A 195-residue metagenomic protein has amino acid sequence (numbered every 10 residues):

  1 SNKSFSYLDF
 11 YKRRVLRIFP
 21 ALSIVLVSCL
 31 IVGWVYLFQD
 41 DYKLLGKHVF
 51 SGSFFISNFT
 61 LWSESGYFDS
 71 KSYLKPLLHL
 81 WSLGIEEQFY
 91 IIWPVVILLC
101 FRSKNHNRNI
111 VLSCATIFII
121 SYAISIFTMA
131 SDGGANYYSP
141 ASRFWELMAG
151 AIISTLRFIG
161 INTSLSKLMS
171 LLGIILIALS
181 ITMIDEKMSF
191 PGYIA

Functional and structural regions predicted by a protein language model:
S1-A195: Membrane-interface helix/loop caps of multi-pass membrane proteins
